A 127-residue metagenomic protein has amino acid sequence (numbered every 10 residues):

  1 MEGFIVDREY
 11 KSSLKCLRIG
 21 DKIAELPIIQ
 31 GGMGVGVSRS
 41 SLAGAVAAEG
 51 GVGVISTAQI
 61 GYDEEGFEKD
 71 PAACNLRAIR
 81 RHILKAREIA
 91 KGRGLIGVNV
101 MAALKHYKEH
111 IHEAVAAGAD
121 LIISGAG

Functional and structural regions predicted by a protein language model:
E2-G127: Active-site entrance/lid segments in N-terminal catalytic domains of soluble metabolic enzymes
